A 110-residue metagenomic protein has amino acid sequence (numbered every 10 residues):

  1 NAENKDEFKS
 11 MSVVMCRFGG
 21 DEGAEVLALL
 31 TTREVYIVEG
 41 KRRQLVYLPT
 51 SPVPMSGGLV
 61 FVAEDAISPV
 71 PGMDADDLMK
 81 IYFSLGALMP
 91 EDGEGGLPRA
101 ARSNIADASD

Functional and structural regions predicted by a protein language model:
D6-D110: Terminal membrane-proximal soluble interaction domains of membrane-associated proteins
